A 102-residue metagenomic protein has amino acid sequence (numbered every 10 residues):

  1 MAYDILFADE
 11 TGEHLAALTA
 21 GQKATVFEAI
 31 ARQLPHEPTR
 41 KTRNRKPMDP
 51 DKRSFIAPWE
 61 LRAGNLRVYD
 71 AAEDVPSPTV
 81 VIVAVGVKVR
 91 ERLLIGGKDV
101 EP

Functional and structural regions predicted by a protein language model:
M1-R32: Arg/Lys-rich, positively charged N-terminal/basic patches that mediate binding to nucleic acids
M1-Y3, R45, E101-P102: An acidic, glycine-rich, mixed-charge low-complexity segment common to nucleic-acid enzymes
E10, P38-K41, P78: Intrinsically disordered/low-complexity terminal segments and short unstructured peptides
A16, P58-P102: Enriched for short, Lys/Arg-rich terminal
R32-R62: A short, surface-exposed loop/turn module that caps and links secondary-structure elements
